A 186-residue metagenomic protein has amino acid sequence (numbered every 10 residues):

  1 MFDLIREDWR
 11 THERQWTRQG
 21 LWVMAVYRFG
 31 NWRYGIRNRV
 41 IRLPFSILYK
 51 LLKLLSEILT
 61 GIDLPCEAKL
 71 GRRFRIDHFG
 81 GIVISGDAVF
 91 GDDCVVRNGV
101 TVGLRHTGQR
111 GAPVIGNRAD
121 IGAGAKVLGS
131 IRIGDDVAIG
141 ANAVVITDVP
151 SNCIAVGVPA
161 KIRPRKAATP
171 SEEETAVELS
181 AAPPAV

Functional and structural regions predicted by a protein language model:
M1-T60, P170-V186: Terminal amphipathic alpha-helical/low-complexity segments used for targeting or macromolecular assembly
R14, Q109-R132, V158-V186: C-terminal segments of enzyme domains that contribute to small-molecule binding surfaces
W32, D93, R105, R163-K166: Residues that scaffold the ATP/ADP-binding catalytic core of kinase and kinase-like folds
L52, P65-C66: Class I SAM-dependent transferase core
T60, C66, G71-R72, D77-G86 (+10 more regions): Left-handed beta-helix
